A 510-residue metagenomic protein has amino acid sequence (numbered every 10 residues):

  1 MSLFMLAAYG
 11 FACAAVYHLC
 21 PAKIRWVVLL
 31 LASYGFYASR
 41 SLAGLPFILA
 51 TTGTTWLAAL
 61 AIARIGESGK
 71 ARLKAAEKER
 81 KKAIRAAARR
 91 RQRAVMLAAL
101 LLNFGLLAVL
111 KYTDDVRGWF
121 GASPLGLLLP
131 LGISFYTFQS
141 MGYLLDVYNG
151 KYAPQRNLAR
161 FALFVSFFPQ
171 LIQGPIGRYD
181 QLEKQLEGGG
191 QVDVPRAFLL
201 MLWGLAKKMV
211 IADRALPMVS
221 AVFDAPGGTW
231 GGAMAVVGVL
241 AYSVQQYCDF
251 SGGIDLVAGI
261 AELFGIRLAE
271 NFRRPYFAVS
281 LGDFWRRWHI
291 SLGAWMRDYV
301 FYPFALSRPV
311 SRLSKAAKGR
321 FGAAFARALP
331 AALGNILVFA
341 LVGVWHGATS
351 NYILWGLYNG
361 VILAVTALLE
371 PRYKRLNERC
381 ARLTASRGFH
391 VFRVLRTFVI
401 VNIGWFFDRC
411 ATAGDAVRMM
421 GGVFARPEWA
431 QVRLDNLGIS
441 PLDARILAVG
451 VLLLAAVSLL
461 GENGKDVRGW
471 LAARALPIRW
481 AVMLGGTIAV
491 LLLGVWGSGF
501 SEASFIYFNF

Functional and structural regions predicted by a protein language model:
M1-N509: Membrane-embedded transmembrane alpha-helical bundles that form the catalytic cores of multi-pass lipid-modifying
